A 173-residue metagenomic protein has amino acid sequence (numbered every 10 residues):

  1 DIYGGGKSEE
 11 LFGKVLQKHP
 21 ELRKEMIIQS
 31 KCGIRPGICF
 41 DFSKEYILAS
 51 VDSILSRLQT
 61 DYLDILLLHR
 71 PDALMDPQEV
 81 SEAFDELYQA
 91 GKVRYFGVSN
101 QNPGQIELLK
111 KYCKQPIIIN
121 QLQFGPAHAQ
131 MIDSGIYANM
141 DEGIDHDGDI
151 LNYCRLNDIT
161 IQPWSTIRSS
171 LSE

Functional and structural regions predicted by a protein language model:
D1-M26, Q89, I159, R168-S170: N-terminal binding-site loop/beta-alpha segment at the start of enzyme catalytic domains that lines or forms
D1-Y3, L67-L68, R94-G97: Short catalytic-loop micro-motif centered on adjacent basic/acidic residues
E10-E21, S50-S56, I106-K110, G148-R155: Short amphipathic alpha-helices and their capping/turn segments at secondary-structure boundaries
L22-M26, D61-I65, R94-Y95, P116-I119: Short acidic capping loops at alpha-helix termini that bridge into adjacent secondary structure
K24-P36, Q121-P126: A short, structured active-site edge motif that brings together acidic residues
C32-L48, H69, A73-M75, I136-M140: Active-site mouth loops of central-metabolism enzymes
L55-D76: Active-site groove signature of glycoside hydrolases
P71, M75-E173: Beta/alpha (TIM)-barrel catalytic core signal, keyed to glycine-rich beta->alpha loops juxtaposed to Asp/Glu that bind
